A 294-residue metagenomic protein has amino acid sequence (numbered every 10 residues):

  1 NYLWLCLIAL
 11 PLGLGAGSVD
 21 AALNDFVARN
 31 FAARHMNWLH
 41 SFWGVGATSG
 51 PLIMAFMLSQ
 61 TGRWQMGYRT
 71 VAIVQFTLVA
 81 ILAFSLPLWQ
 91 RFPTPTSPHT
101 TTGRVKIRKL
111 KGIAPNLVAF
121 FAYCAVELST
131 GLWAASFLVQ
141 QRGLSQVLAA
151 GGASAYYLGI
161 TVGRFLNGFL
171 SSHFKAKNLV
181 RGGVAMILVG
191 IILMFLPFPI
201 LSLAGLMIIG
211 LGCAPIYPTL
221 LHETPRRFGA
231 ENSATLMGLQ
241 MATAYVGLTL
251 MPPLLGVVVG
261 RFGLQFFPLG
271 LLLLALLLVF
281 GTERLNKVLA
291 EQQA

Functional and structural regions predicted by a protein language model:
I8-F42: Cytoplasmic helix-loop-helix junction between adjacent transmembrane helices in 12-TM secondary transporters
A32-F42, Q146-V147, A230-Q240: Loop-to-transmembrane helix entry/capping segments in MFS-fold secondary transporters and related SLC/MFSD carriers
I53-G62, L138-V139, L170-S171, L254-G263: Interfacial helix-cap and linker-helix signal at transmembrane-aqueous boundaries of multi-pass secondary transporters
M66-P87, F266-R284: Symmetry-related core transmembrane helices of the 12-TM Major Facilitator Superfamily/SLC fold
W89-L117: Juxtamembrane intracellular "pre-TM" segments in multi-pass secondary transporters
K111-V162: Extracytoplasmic gate region of multi-pass secondary transporters
F174-L220: C-terminal transmembrane helical hairpin of 12-TM major facilitator-type secondary transporters
A230-L264: A late C-terminal transmembrane helix in Major Facilitator Superfamily
